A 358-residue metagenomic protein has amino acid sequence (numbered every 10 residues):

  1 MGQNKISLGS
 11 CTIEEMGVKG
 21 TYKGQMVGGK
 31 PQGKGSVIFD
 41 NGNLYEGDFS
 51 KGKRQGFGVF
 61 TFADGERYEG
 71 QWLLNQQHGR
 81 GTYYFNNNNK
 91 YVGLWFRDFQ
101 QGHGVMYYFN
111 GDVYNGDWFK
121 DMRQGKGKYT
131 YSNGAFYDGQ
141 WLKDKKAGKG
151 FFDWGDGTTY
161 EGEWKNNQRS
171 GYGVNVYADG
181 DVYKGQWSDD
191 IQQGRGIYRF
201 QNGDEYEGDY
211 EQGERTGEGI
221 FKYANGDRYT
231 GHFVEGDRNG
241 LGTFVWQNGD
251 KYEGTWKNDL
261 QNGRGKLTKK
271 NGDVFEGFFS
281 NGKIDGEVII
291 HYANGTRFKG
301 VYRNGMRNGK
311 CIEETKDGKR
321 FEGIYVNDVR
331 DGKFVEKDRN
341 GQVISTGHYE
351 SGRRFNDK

Functional and structural regions predicted by a protein language model:
M1-K358: Intrinsically disordered, low-complexity repeat tracts enriched in Gly/Pro/Ser/Thr and acidic residues, frequently
